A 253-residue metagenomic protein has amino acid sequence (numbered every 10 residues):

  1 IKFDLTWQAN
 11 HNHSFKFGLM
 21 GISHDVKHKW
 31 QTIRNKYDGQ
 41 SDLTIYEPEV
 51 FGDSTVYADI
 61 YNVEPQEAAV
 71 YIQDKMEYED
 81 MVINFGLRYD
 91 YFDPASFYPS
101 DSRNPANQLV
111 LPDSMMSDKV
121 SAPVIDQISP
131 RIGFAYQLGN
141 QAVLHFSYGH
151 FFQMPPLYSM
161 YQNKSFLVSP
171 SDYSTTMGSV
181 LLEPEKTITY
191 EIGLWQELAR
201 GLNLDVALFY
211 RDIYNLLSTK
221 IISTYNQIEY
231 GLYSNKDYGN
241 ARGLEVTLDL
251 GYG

Functional and structural regions predicted by a protein language model:
I1, D59-N62, M116-I125, S179-P184 (+1 more regions): Outer-membrane beta-barrel proteins
I1, H28-K36, A95-N104, L157-N163 (+2 more regions): Outer-membrane beta-barrel translocator domains and adjoining extracellular loop/strand segments of Gram-negative
I1-K2, S14, G18, P65-Y71 (+5 more regions): Transmembrane beta-barrel architecture of outer-membrane proteins
K2-D4, M177-E183, T189, R200-G253: Outer membrane beta-barrel strand-and-loop segments of large Gram-negative receptors, especially TonB-dependent
F3-W7, V70-M76, L87, I132-Y136 (+3 more regions): Residues on the lipid-exposed face of transmembrane beta-strands in outer-membrane beta-barrel proteins
Q8, N12-Q141, S165: Signature of Gram-negative outer-membrane beta-barrel scaffolds
F17-S23, F85-Y91, F146-H150, S159 (+2 more regions): Transmembrane beta-barrel strands of outer-membrane/channel proteins
I22-H28, D90-S96, Q141, F151-P155 (+3 more regions): Structural signature of outer-membrane beta-barrel domains
